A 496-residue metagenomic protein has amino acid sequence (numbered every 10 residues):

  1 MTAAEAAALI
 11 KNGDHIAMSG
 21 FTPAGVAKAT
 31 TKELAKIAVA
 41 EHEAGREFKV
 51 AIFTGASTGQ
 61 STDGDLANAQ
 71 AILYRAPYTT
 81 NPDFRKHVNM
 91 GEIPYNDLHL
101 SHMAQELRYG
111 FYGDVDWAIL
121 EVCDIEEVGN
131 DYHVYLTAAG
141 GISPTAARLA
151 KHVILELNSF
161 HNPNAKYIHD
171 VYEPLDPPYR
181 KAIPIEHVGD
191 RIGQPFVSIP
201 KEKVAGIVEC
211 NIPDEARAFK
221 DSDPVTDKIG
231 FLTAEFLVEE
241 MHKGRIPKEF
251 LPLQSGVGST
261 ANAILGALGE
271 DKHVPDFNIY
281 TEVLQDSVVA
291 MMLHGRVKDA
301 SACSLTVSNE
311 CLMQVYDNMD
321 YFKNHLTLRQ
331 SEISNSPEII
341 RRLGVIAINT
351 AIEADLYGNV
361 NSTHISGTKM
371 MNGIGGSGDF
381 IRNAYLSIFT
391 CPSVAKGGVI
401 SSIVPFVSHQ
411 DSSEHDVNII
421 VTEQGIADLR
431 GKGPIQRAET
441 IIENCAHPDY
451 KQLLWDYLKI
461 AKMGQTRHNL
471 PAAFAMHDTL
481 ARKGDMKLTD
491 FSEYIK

Functional and structural regions predicted by a protein language model:
M1-K496: Conserved alpha/beta enzyme-core scaffold
